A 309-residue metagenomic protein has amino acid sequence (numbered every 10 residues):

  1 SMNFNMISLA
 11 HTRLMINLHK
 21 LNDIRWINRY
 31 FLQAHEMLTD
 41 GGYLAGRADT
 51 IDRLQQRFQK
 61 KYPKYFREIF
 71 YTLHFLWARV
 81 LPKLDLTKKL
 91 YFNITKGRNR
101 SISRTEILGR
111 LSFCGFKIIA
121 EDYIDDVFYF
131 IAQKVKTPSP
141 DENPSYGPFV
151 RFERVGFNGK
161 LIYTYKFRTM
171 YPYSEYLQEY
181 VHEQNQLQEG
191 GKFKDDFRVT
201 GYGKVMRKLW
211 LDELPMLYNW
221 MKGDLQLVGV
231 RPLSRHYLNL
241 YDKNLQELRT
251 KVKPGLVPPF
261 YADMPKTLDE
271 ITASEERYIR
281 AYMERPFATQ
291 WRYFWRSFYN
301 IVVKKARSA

Functional and structural regions predicted by a protein language model:
S1-H11: A short, well-structured beta->alpha microelement
A10-L32, T50: A short SAM/SAH-binding and catalytic strip from SAM-dependent methyltransferases
N28-Y43: A short glycine-rich, Lys/Arg-flanked "PGG" loop and its adjoining helix->strand segment in the class I
D40-R53: Conserved beta-strand signature within the Rossmann-like core of class I S-adenosyl-L-methionine
D52-Q56, V127-F130, R235-Y237: Short catalytic/ligand-binding loop motif for oxyanion handling, primarily in non-cytosolic enzymes, centered on
R53-L108: C-terminal alpha-helical "lid/dimerization" subdomain adjacent to the S-adenosyl-L-methionine
L108-S145: Core SAM-dependent methyltransferase catalytic element
T137-A309: Conserved small/aromatic sequence motifs within transmembrane helices
